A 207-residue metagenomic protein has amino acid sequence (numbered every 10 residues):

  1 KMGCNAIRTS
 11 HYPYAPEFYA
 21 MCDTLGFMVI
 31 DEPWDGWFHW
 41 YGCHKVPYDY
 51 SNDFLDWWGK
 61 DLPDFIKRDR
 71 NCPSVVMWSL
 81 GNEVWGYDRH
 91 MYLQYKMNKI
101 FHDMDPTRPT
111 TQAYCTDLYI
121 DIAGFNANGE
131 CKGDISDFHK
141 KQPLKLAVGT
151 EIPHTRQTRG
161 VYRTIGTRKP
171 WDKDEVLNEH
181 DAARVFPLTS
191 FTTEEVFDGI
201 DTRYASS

Functional and structural regions predicted by a protein language model:
K1-M2: N-terminal structural segment of carbohydrate-active enzymes
A6-S207: Substrate-binding/catalytic cleft of secreted carbohydrate-active enzymes, primarily glycoside hydrolases
